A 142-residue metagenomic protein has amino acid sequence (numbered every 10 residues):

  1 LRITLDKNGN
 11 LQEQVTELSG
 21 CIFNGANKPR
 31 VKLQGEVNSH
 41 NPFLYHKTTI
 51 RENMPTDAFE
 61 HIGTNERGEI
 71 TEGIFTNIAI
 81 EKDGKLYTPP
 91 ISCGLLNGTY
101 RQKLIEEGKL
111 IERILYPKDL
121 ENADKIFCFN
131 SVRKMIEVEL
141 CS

Functional and structural regions predicted by a protein language model:
L1: Acyl-donor-binding surface of acyltransferase catalytic domains
T4-S142: Helix-start/capping segments and mature chain N-termini
